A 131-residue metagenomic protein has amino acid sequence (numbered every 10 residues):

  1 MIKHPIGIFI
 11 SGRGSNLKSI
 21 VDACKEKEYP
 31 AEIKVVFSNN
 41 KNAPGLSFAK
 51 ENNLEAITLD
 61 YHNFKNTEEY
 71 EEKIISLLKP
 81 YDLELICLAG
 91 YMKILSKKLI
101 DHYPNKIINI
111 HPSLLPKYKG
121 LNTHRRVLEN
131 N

Functional and structural regions predicted by a protein language model:
M1-N131: One-carbon transfer enzymes
